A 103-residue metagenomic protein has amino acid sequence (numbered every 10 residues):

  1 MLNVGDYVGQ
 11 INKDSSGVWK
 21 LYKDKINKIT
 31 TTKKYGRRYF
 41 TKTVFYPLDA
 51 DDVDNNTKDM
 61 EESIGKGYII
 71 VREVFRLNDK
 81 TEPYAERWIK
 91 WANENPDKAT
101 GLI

Functional and structural regions predicted by a protein language model:
M1, S15, W19, I64 (+1 more regions): Intrinsic-disorder-associated interaction segments
M1-K13: Short coil-to-beta transition motif at edge beta-strands of beta-rich domains
D14-W19, K34-R38: Short, solvent-exposed loop/turn segments that connect beta-strands within catalytic domains and beta-strand-rich
G17-T31: Short beta-strand-centered aromatic/proline hotspots
T30-F45: Short, solvent-exposed secondary-structure boundary/capping segments
T43-I103: Intrinsically disordered, low-complexity, charged/polar segments
